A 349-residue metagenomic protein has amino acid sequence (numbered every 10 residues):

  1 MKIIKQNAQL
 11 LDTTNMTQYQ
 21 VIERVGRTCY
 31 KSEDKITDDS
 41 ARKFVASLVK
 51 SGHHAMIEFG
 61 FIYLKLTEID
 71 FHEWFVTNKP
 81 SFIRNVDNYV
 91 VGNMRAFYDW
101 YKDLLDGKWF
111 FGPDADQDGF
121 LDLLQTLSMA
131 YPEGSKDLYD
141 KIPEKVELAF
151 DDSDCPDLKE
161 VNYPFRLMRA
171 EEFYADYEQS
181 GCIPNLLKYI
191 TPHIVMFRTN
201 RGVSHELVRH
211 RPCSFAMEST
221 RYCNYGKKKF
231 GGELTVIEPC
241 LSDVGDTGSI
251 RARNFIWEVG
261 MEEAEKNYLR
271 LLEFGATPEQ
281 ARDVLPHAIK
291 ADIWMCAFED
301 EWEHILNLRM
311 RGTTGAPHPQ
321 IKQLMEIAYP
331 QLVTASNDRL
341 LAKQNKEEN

Functional and structural regions predicted by a protein language model:
M1-N349: Family-specific signature for flavin-dependent thymidylate synthase
